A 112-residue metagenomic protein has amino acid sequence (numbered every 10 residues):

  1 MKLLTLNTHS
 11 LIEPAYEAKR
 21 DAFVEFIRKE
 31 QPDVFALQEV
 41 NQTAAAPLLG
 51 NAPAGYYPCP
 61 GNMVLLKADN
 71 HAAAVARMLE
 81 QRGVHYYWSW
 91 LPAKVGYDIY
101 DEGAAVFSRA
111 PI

Functional and structural regions predicted by a protein language model:
M1-Y100: N-terminal, active-site-proximal structural segment of metallo-dependent hydrolase catalytic domains
Q31, R109-P111: Residue-level detector of structured alpha->beta connecting loops
Q81, P111-I112: Short helix-loop capping/hinge motifs at secondary-structure junctions, enriched in acidic/polar residues
E102-S108: Short, surface-exposed amphipathic charged segments that create phosphate/polyanion-binding patches used for binding
